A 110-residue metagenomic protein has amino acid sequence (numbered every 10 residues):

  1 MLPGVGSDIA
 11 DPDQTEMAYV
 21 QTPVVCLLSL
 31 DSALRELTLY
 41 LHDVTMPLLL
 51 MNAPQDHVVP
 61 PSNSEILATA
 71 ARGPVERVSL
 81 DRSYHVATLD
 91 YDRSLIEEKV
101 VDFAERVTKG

Functional and structural regions predicted by a protein language model:
M1-Q14: Helix-rich cap/lid subdomain of alpha/beta-hydrolase
Q14-M17, M46: Active-site rim beta-loop-alpha module in soluble metabolic enzymes
P23-Y40: Active-site nucleophile elbow and catalytic-triad environment of alpha/beta-hydrolase enzymes
D43-V44, L50-N52, D56: Short beta-strand/loop motif that positions the catalytic acidic residue of the alpha/beta-hydrolase fold
M46, P60-T69: Short alpha-helix in the alpha/beta-hydrolase fold that links the catalytic acid
L48, V75: Hydrophobic anchor at the start of a short beta-strand that flanks the dinucleotide cofactor-binding loop
E76, D81-G110: Catalytic active-site module of serine/aspartate enzymes centered on a nucleophile-bearing elbow/loop
